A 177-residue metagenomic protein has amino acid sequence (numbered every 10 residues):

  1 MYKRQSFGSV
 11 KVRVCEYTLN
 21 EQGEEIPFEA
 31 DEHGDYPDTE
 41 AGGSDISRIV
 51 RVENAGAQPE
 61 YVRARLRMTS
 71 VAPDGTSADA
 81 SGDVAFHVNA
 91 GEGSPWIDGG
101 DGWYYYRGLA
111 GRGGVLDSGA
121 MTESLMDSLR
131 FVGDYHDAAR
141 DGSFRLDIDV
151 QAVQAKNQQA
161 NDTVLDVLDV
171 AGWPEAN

Functional and structural regions predicted by a protein language model:
K3-N177: Long, small/polar-residue-biased beta-strand-and-loop interaction regions
